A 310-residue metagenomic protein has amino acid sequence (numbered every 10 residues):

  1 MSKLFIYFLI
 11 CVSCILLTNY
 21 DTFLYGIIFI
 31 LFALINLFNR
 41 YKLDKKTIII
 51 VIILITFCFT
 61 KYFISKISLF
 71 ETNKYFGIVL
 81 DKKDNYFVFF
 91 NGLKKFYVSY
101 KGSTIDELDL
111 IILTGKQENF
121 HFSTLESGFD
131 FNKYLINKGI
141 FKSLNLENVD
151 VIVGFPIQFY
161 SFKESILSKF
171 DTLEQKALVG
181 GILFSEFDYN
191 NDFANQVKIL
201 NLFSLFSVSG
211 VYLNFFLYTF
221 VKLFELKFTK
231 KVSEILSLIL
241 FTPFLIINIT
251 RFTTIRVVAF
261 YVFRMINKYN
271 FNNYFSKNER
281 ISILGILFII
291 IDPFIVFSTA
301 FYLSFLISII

Functional and structural regions predicted by a protein language model:
M1-I67, I239, T254-V257, I266 (+1 more regions): N-terminal leader/targeting segments
F8-V12, T250-I310: Internal transmembrane alpha-helical bundles of multi-pass membrane proteins
L37-T47, E225-K230, N270-F275: Membrane-interface helix-boundary motifs at transmembrane edges
S68-D84: Structural detector for short beta-strands of small beta-barrel domains
G77-L80, D106-L125: Flexible glycine-rich surface loops and low-complexity tracts that mediate binding to linear polymers
Y86-N91: SH3/SH3-like beta-barrel fold
G92-I105: Beta-strand/loop nucleic-acid-binding surfaces
G139-I266: Aromatic-rich juxtamembrane segments at the membrane interface
